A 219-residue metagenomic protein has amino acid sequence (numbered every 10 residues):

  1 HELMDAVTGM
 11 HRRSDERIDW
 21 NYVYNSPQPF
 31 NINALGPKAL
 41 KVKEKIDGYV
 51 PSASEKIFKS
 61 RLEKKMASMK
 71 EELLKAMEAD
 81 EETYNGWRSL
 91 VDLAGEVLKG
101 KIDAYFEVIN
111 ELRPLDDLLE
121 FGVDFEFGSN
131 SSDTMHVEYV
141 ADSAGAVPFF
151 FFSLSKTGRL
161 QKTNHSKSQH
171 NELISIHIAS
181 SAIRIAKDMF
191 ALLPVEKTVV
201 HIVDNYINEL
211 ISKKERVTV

Functional and structural regions predicted by a protein language model:
H1-V219: Long, charge-dense low-complexity segments
